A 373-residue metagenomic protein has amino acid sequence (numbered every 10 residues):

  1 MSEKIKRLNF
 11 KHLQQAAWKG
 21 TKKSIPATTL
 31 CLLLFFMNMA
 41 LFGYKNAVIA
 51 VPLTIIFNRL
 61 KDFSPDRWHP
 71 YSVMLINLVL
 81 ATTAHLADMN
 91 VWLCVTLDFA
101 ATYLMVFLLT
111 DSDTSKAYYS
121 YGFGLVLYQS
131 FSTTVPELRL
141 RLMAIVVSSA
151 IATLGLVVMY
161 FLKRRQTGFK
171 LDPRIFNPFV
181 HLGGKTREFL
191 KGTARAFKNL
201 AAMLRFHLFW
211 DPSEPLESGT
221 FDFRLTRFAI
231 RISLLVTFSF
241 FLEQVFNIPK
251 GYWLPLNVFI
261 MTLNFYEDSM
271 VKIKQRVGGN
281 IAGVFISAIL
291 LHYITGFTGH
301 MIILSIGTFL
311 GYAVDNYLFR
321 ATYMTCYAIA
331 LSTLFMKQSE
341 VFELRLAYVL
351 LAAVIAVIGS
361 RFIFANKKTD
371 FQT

Functional and structural regions predicted by a protein language model:
M1-Y323, L331-T373: Alpha-helical transmembrane segments and their membrane-interface boundaries that form or gate the permeation pathway
